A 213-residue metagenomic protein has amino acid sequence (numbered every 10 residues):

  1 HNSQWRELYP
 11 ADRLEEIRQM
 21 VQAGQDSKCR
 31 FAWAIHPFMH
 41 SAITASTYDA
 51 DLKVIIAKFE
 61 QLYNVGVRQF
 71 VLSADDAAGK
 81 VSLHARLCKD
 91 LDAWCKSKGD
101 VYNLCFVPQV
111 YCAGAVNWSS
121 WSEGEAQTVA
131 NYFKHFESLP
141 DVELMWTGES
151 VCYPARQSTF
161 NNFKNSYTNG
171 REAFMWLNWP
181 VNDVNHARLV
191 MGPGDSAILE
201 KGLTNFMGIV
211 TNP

Functional and structural regions predicted by a protein language model:
H1, S73, L144: Non-cysteine beta-strand/loop elements that form the S-adenosyl-L-methionine
H1-D51, I55-K58, N64-R68, K96: Feature activates predominantly on carbohydrate-active enzymes
E7-L8, K58, R68, A77-P213: Catalytic-core regions of glycoside hydrolase
A32, V71-S73, V210: Conserved beta-strand positions in the central sheet of alpha/beta enzyme cores
I35-P37, A74-D76, W179: Short, histidine-centered active-site or binding-site loop motifs used for metal coordination, general acid-base
